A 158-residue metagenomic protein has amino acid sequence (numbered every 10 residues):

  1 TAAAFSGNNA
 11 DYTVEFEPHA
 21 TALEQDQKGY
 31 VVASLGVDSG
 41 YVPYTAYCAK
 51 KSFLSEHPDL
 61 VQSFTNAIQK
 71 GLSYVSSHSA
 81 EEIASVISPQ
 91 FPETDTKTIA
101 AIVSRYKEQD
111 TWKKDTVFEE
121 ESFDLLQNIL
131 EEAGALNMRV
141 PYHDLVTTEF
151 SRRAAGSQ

Functional and structural regions predicted by a protein language model:
T1-F91: Pocket-lining segment of extracytoplasmic ligand-binding domains
G7-D11, K97, L136-H143: A local structural motif
F16, S34-L35, I99-A100, P141-Y142: Short loop/turn and capping residues at structural boundaries
K28, P43, K50, E108 (+4 more regions): Glycine-rich, flexible loop/turn motifs
A33, K51, P92, K114-T116 (+1 more regions): Short alpha-helix boundary/capping motifs
S55-N137: Secondary-structure end/capping motifs
D124-Q158: Conserved C-terminal helix/tail region of periplasmic/extracytoplasmic solute-binding proteins
